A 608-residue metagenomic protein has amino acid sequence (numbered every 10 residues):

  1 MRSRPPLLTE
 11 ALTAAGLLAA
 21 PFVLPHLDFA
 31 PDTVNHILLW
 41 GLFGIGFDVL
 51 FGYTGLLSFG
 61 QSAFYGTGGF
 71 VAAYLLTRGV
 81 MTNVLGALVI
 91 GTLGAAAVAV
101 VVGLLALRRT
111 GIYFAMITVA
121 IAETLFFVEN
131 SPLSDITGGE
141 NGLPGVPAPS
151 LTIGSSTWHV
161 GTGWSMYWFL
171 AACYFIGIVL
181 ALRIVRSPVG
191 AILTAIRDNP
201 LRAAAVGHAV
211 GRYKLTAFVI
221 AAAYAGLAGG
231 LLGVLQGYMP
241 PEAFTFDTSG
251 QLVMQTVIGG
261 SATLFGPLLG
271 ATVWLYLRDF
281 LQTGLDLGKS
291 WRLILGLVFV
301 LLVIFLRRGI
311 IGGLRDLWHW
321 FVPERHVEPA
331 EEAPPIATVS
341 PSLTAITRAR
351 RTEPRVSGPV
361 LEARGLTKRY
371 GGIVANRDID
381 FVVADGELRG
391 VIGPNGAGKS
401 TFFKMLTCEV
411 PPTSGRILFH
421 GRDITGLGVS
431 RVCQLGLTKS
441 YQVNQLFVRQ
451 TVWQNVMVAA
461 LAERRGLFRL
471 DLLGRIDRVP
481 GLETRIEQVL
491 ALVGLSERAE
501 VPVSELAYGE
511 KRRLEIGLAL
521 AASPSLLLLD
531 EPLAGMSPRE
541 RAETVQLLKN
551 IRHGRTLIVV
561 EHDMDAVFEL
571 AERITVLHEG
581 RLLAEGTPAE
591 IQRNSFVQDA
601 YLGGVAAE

Functional and structural regions predicted by a protein language model:
M1-I336: Transmembrane alpha-helices and adjacent helix-loop boundaries
R389-P394: The feature captures the beta-strand-to-loop junction immediately N-terminal to the Walker
T407: Helix-to-loop junction immediately C-terminal to a conserved catalytic motif
G415-R422, Q434-L435: Conserved ABC transporter NBD signature motif
T425-G426, V489-E505, E510: Conserved ABC nucleotide-binding domain
L527-E531: Catalytic Walker B motif of ABC-type/P-loop ATPase nucleotide-binding domains
